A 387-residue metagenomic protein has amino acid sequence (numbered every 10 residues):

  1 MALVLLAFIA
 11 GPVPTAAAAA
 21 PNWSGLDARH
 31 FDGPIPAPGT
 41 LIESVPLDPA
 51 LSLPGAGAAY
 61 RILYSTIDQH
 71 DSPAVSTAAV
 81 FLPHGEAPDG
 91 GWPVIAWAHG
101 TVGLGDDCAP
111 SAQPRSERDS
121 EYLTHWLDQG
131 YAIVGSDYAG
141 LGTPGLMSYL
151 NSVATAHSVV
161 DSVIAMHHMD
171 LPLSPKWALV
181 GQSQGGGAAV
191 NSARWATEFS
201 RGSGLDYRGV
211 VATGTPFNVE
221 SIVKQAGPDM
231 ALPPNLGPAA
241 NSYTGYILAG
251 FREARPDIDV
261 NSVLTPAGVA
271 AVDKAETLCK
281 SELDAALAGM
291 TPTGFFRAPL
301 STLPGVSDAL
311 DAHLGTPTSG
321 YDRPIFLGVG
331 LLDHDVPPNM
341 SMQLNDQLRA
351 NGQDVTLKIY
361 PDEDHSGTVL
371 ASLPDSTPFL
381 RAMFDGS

Functional and structural regions predicted by a protein language model:
M1-A18: Secretory targeting and sorting signals
A16-A87, R349: Catalytic-loop region of hydrolases
S24-D27, T213-T316: Accessory cap/linker subdomain of secreted extracellular hydrolases
A79-V80, G90-G103: Short beta-strand element of the alpha/beta-hydrolase
Y149-D170: Alpha/beta-hydrolase active-site loop
I164-G237: Primarily recognizes the serine-hydrolase "nucleophile elbow" in alpha/beta-hydrolase and SGNH/GDSL folds
T302-D308, D335, N339-S387: C-terminal catalytic histidine-bearing segment of alpha/beta-hydrolase fold enzymes
Y321, F326-D333: Short beta-strand/loop motif that positions the catalytic acidic residue of the alpha/beta-hydrolase fold
